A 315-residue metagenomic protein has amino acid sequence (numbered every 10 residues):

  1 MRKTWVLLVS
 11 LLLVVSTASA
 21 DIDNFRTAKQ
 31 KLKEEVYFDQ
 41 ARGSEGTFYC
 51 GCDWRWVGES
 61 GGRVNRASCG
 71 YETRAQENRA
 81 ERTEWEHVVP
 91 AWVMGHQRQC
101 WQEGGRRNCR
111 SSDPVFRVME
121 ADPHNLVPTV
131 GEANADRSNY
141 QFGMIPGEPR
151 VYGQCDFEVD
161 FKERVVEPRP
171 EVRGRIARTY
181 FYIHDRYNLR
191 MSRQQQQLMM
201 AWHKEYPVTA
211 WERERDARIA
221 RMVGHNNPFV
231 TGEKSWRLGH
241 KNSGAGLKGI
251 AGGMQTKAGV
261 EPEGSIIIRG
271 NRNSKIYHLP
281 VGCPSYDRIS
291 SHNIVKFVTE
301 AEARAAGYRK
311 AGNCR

Functional and structural regions predicted by a protein language model:
M1-T4: Positively charged n-region of N-terminal signal peptides that target proteins for export
V6-V14: Bacterial N-terminal signal peptides
S16-A20: Sec/Tat signal peptide C-region and signal peptidase I cleavage site
D21-E81, M199-A201, W211, I219: Aromatic-lined ligand-binding clefts that engage carbohydrates, nucleic acids, or primary amines
E45-T47, P123-N125, N273-S274: Loop/turn elements at helix/coil->beta-strand transitions in domains of secreted/extracellular proteins
V57-S60, G95-C100, R237-G239, K275-I276 (+2 more regions): Short, solvent-exposed loop/turn elements at domain surfaces
T73-E84, V88-G252: Domain-level detector of nuclease and nuclease-like folds in predominantly extracellular/periplasmic contexts
A245-R315: Mature, structured domains enriched in cysteine- and short glycine motifs
